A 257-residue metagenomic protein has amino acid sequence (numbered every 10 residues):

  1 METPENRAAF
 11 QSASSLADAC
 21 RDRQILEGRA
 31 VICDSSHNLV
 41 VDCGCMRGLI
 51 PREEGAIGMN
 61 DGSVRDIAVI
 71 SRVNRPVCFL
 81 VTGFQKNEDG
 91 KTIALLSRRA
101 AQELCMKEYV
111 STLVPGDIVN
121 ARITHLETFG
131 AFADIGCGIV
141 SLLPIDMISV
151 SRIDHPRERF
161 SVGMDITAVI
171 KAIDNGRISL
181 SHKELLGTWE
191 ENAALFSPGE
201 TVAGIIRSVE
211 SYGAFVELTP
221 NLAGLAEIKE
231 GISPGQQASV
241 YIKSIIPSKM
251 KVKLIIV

Functional and structural regions predicted by a protein language model:
M1-V257: Single-stranded RNA-binding regions, centering on S1/OB-family and related RNA-binding modules
